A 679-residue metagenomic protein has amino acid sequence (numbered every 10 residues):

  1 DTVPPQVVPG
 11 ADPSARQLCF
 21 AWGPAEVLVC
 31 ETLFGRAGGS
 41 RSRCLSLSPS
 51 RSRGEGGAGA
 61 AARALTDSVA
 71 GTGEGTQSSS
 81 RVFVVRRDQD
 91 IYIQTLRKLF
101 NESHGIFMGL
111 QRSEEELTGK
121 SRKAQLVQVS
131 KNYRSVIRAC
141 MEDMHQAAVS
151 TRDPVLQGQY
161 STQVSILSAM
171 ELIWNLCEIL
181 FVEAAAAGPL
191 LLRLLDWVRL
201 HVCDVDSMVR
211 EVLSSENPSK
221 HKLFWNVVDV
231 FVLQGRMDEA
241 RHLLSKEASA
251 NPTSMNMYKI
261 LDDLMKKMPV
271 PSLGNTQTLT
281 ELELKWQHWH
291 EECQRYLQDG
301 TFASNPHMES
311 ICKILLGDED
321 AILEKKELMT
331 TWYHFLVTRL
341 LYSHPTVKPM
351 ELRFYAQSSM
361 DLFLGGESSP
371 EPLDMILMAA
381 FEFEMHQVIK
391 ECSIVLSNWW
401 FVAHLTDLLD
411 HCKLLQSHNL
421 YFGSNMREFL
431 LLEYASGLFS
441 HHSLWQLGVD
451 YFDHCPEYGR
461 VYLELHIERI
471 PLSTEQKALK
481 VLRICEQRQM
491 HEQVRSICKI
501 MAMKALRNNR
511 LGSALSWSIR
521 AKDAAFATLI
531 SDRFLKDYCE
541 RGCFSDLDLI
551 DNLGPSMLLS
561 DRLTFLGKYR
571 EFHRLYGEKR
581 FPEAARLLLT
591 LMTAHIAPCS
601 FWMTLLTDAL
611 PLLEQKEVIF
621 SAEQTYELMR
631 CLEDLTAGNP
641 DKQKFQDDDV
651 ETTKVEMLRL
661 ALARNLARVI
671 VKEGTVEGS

Functional and structural regions predicted by a protein language model:
D1-D206, A584, G638-S679: Intrinsically disordered, low-complexity acidic/proline-rich regions of large eukaryotic scaffold proteins
A61-G71, Q128-M237, L261, M265 (+6 more regions): Acidic/polar, low-complexity linker and loop regions
S121-A124, K131, V164, S168 (+16 more regions): Short helix-adjacent coil turns
I179, V212-V270, D374-A380, Q387-I394 (+4 more regions): Extended amphipathic alpha-helical scaffold segments
P189-W197, V232-K267, M329-L336, E384 (+5 more regions): Amphipathic alpha-helical scaffolding segments
N217-S219, L264-S304, D318-L328, I470-C498 (+4 more regions): Extended helix-rich, non-globular scaffold segments
W225, R295-I500, W602-L613, C631 (+2 more regions): Extended alpha-helical solenoid scaffold regions that build the rod-like backbones of large eukaryotic assemblies
R427-L430, A435-S436, S440-T652, L658 (+2 more regions): Extended, charge-rich low-complexity regions and/or helical-solenoid scaffolds
